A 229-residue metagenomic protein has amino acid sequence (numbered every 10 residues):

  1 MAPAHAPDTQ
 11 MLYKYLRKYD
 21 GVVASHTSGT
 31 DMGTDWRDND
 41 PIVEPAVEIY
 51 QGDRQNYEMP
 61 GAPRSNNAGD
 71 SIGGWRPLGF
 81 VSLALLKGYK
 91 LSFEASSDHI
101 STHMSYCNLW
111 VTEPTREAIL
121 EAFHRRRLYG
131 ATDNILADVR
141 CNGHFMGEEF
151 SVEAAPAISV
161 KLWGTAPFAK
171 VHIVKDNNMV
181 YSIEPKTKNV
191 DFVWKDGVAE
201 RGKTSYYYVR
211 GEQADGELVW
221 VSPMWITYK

Functional and structural regions predicted by a protein language model:
M1-K229: Extended, charged catalytic domains and RNA/DNA-binding interfaces, predominantly in divalent-metal-using enzymes
